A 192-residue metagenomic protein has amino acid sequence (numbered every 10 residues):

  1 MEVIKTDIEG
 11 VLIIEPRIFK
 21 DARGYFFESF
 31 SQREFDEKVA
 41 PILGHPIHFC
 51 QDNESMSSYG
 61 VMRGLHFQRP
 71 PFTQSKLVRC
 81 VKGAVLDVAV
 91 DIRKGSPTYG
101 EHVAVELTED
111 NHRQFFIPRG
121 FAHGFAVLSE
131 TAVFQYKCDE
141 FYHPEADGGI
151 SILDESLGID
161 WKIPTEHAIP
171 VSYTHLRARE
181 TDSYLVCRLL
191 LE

Functional and structural regions predicted by a protein language model:
M1-D110, T131, C138-R177, S183: Non-catalytic, conserved peripheral segments adjacent to functional cores
D36, G124, L191-E192: N-terminal processing/targeting junctions
I42, V133, R188-L191: Sparse recognition of residues in long alpha-helices and their boundaries
D91, L128, C187-L189: Residue-level signal for well-ordered alpha-helical positions
L107-S129: Conserved metal-binding segment of the jelly-roll/cupin
I117, A178-R179: Hydrophobic heptad-repeat coiled-coil signature
R179-E192: Positively charged, low-complexity/disordered segments
